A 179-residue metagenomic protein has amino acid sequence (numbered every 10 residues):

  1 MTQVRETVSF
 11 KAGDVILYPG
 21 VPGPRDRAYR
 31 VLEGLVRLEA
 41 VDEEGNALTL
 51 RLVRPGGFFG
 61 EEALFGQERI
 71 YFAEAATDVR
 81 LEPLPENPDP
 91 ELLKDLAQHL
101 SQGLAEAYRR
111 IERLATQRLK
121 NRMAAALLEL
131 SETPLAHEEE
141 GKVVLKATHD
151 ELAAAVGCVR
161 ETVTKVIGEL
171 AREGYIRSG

Functional and structural regions predicted by a protein language model:
M1-D14: Short proline/glycine- and basic residue-enriched helix-capping loop/turn segments at helix->loop/beta transitions
V8-F10, L50-V53, L84: Hydrophobic residues at beta-strand termini and immediately following loops that shape nucleotide-binding pockets
D14-D78: Cyclic nucleotide-binding regulatory domains
E62, T77, R122-A124, T162 (+2 more regions): Long cytosolic regulatory regions associated with cyclic-nucleotide signaling
T77-E86: A short hydrophobic beta-strand segment most commonly corresponding to one strand of the jelly-roll/cupin
E86-A124: A small-molecule sensor/coupling module
A126-L130: Short amphipathic alpha-helical elements of helix-turn-helix/winged-helix folds
E132-G179: Phosphate-/nucleic-acid-contacting segments
